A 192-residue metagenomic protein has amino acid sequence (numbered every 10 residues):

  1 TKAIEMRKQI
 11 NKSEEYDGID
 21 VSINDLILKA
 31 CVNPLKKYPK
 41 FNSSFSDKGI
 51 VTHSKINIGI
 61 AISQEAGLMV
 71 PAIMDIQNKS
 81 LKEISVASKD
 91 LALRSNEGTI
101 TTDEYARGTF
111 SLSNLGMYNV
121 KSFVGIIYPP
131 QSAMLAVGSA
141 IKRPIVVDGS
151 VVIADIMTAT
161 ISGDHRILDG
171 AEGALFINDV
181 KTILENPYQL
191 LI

Functional and structural regions predicted by a protein language model:
T1-I192: C-terminal catalytic/motor cores of large multi-domain enzyme assemblies
